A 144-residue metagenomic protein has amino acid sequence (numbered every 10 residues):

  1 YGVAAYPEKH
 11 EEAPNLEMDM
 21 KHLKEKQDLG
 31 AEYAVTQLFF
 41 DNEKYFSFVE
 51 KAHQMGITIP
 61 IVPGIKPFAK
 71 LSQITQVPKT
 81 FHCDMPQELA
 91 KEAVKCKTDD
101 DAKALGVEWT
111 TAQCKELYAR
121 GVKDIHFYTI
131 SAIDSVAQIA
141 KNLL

Functional and structural regions predicted by a protein language model:
G2-E12, E50, Q54-V107, A112 (+1 more regions): Active-site pocket-lining/capping segments in soluble small-molecule metabolic enzymes
A13-E17, L38-Q54, A132-L143: Active-site-adjacent beta->alpha loops and helix N-cap segments on the catalytic face of soluble alpha/beta enzymes
P14-E25, G106-E116: Short, acidic/polar
H22-L29, F39-F40, F46: Membrane translocator/pore-forming domains, dominated by Gram-negative outer-membrane beta-barrels
K26, G30, P63, I125: Conserved, mostly hydrophobic/aromatic
L29, Q113-D124: A structural motif corresponding to the C-terminal end of an alpha-helix and its immediate exit/capping segment
E32-D41, H126-T129: Catalytic beta/alpha-barrel core
T110, Y118-A119, F127-A132: A cross-taxonomic marker for long C-terminal extensions/tails that follow the last structured domain
